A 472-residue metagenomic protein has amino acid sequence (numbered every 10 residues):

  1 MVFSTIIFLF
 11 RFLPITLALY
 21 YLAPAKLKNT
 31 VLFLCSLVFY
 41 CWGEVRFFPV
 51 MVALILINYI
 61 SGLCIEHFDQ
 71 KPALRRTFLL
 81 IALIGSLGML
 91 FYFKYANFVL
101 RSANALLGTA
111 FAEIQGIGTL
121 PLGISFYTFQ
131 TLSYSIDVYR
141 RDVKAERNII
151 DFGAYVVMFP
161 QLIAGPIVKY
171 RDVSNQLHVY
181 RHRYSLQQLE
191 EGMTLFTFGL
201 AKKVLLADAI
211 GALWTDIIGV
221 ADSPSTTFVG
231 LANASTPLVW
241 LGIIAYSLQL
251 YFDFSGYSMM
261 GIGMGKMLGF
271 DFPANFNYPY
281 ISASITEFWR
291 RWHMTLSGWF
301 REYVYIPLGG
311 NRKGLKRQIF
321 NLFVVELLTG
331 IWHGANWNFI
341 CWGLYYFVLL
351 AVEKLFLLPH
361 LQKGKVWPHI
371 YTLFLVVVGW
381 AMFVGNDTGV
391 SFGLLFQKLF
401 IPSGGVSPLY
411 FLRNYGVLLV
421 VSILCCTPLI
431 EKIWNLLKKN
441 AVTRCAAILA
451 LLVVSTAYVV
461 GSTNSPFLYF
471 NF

Functional and structural regions predicted by a protein language model:
M1-N471: Membrane-embedded transmembrane alpha-helical bundles that form the catalytic cores of multi-pass lipid-modifying
